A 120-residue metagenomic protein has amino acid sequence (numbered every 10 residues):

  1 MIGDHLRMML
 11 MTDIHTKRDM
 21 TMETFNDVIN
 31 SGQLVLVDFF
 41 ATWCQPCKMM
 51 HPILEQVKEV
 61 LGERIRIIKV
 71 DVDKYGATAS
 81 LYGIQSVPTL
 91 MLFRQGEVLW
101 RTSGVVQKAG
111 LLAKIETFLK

Functional and structural regions predicted by a protein language model:
M1-T16, K120: N-terminal targeting signals for export/organelle localization
K17-V35: A short beta-strand-turn-helix
Q33, F40-W43, S86: Short pre-active-site segment immediately N-terminal to redox-active cysteine/selenocysteine motifs in thiol-based
L36-V37, I67, L90: Hydrophobic beta-strand anchors of alpha/beta hydrolase catalytic cores
K48-L61: Typically the conserved alpha-helix immediately C-terminal to a functionally engaged Cys/Sec in thioredoxin-like
V70-A79: Structural microenvironment flanking redox-active thiols in thiol-disulfide oxidoreductases
Y82-M91: Structural micro-motif
L92-K120: Non-catalytic, surface beta->alpha helical segment in thiol-disulfide oxidoreductase systems
